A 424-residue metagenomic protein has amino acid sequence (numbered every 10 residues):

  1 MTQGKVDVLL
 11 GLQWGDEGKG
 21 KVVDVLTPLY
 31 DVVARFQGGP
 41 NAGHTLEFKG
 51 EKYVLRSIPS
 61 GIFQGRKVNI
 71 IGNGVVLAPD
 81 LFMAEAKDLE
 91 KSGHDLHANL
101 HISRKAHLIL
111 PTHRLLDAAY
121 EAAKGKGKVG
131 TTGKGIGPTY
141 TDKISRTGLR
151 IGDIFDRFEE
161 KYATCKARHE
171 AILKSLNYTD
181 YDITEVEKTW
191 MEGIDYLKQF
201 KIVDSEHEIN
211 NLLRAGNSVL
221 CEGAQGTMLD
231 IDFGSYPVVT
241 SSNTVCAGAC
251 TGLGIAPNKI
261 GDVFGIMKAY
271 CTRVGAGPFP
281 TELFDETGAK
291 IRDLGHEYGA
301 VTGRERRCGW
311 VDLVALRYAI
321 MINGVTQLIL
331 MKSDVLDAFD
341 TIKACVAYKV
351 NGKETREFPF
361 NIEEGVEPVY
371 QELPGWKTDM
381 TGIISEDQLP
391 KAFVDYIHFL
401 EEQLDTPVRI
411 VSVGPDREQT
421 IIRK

Functional and structural regions predicted by a protein language model:
M1-K424: Non-transmembrane, aqueous-exposed alpha-helical and coiled segments at domain scale
